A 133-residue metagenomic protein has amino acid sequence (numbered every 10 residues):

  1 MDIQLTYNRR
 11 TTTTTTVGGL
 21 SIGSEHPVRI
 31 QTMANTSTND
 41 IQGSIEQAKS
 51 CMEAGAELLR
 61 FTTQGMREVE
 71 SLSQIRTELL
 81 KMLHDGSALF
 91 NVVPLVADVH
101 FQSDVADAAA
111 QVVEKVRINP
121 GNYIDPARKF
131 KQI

Functional and structural regions predicted by a protein language model:
D2-G23, T36-T38: N-terminal basic/disordered segments at the start of proteins
T12, V17, S24-V28, A54-A56 (+2 more regions): Short coil/turn connectors at secondary-structure junctions
V17, S24-G43, T62, V92-Q102: Active-site mouth loops of central-metabolism enzymes
N35, M52-L79, P120-F130: Glycine-rich, proline-tolerant flexible connector loops at the mouths of alpha/beta enzymes
S44, A48-C51, I75, A108-A109: Generic structural signal for hydrophobic
E46-L59, G86-L89, Q102: Repeat-based scaffolding regions
T63-V112: N-terminal active-site wall of soluble small-molecule enzyme domains
V99, S103-I133: Active-site-proximal beta-alpha core segment in soluble small-molecule metabolic enzymes
